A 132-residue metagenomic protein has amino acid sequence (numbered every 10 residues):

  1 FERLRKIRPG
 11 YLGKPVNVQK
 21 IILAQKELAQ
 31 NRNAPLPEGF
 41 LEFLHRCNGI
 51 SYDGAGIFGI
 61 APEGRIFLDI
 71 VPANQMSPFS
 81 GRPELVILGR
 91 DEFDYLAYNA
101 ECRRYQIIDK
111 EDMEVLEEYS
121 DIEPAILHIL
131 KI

Functional and structural regions predicted by a protein language model:
F1-L96: A surface-exposed partner-binding patch
Q30, D112-V115: Short, charged/polar micro-motifs that form catalytic or ligand-binding hotspots
F93, E101-C102: Short strand-connecting beta-turns/loops that link adjacent beta-strands
L96-A97, Q106: General beta-strand recognition
C102-D109: Short aromatic-glycine-(Arg/Gly/Cys) micro-motifs in beta-strand/loop hairpins
E114-I132: Compact, glycine/acidic-enriched structural inserts
